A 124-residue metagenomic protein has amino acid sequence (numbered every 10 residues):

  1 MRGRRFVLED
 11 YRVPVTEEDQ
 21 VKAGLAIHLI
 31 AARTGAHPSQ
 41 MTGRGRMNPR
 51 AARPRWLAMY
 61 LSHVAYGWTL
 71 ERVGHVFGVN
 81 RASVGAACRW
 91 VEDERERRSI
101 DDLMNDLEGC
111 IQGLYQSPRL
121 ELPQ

Functional and structural regions predicted by a protein language model:
M1-H28, E121-Q124: General nucleic-acid-binding
I27, T69-L70: Helix-turn-helix DNA-binding elements, focusing on the entry/boundary residues of the two helices that contact DNA
A32-R55: Short, Lys/Arg-enriched anionic-surface-contact patches
A52-W68: Short, amphipathic alpha-helical "recognition" segments used to contact nucleic acids or chromatin
H63, C88-V91, R95: DNA major-groove recognition helix of helix-turn-helix
E71-N80: Short alpha-helical "recognition helix" segments of helix-turn-helix
S83-G85: Helix-turn-helix DNA-binding helix
R95-L114: Short Lys/Arg-enriched helix C-cap and helix-to-coil transition segments that create basic nucleic-acid-contact patches
